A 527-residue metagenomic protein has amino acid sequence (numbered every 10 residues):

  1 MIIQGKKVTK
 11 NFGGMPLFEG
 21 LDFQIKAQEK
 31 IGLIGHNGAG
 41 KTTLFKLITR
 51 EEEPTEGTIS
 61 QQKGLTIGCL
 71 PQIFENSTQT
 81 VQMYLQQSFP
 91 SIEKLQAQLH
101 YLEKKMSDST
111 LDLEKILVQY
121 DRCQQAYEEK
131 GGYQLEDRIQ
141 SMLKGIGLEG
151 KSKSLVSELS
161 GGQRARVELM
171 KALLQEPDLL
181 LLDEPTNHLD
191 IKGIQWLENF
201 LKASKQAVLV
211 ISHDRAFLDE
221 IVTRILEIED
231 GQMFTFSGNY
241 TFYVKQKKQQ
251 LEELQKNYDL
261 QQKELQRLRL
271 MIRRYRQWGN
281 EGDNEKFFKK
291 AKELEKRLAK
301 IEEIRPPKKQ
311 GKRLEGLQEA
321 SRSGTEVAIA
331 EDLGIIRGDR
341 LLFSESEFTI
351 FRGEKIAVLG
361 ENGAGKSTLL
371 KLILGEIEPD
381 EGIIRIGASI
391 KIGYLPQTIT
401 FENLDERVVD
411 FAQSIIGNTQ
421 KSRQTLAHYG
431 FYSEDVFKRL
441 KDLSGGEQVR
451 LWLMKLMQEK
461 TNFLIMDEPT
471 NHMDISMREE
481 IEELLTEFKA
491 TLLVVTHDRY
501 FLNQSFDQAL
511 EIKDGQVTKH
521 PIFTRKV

Functional and structural regions predicted by a protein language model:
M1-L254, Y258, A320-V527: ABC ATP-binding cassette signature C-motif
I92, K130, Q134, R269 (+3 more regions): Short secondary-structure junctions and interdomain/linker hinges
S109, Y275-F288, P306: Short intracellular "coupling" helices and adjacent cytoplasmic loop segments at the cytosolic face of multi-pass
L117-Q125, M271-E281: A short, surface-exposed helix-loop junction/capping segment
Q206, L270, Q277, E303-P306 (+2 more regions): Generic structural signal for secondary-structure transition and capping sites
K247-Y275, F287, A291-I301: Intracellular alpha-helical coupling/juxtamembrane segments of multi-pass membrane proteins
I301-K308, A364: Extended amphipathic alpha-helical segments
P307-R322: Short, flexible cytosolic linker that couples an ABC transmembrane/permease module to its adjacent nucleotide-binding
